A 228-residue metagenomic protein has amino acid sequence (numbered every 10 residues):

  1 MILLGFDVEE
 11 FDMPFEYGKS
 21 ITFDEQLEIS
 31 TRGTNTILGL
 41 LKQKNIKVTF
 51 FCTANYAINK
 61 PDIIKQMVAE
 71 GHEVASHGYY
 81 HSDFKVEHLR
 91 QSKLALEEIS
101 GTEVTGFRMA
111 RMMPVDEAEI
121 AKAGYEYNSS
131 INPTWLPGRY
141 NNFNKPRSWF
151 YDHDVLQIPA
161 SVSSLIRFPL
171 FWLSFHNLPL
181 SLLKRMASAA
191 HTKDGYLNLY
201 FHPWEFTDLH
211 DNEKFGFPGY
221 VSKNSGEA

Functional and structural regions predicted by a protein language model:
M1-E70: Active-site beta->alpha N-cap acidic-glycine motif
L3, E73, N198: Hydrophobic "anchor" residues on beta-strands that sit immediately upstream of conserved functional sites
F6, E25, R32, K44 (+1 more regions): Catalytic grooves of carbohydrate-active enzymes
E10, Y80, E205: Short, glycine/acidic-enriched loop or turn micro-motifs at the edges of active sites
P14, E98, T102-G195, Y200: Active-site-adjacent pocket scaffolds in enzyme catalytic domains
S30, T34, K60, K85 (+3 more regions): Aromatic/hydrophobic pocket-lining residues that form the small-molecule binding cavity in soluble enzyme cores
G33-I37, I63, H88, S92 (+3 more regions): Alpha-helical packing segments of well-folded alpha/beta enzyme cores
K44-D116, Y125-E126, S130-I131, P137 (+2 more regions): Metal-dependent polysaccharide deacetylase catalytic core of the NodB/CE4 family, i.e., the active-site-bearing domain
